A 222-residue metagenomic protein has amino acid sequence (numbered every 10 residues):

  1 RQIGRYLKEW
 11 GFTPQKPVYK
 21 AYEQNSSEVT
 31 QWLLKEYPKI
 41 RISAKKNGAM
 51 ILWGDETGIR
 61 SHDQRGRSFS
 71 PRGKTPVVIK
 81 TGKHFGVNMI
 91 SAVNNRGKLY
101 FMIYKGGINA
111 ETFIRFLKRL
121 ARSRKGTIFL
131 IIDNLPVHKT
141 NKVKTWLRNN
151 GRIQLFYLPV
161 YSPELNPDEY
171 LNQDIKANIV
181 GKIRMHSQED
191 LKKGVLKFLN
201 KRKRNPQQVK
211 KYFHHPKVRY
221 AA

Functional and structural regions predicted by a protein language model:
R1-Q24, M50, T57-I59: Conserved short alpha-helical interface segments
Q2, N47-A49, E169-A222: C-terminal anion-handling pockets and recognition modules
I3, D55-T57, S91, L117 (+3 more regions): Generic structural signal for small/hydrophobic residues in well-ordered secondary structure, especially within
V18, T75-T81, N149-P167, I183-R184: RNase H-like polynucleotidyl transferase catalytic core
S26, D133-N134, F156-I179, E189-L191: RNase H-like two-metal-ion nuclease catalytic core shared by retroviral integrases and related mobile-element nucleases
Q31-K118, P216-Y220: Extended, low-complexity cationic-aromatic segments
G126-K139, N166: Acidic/histidine-rich, metal-coordinating catalytic segments
T140-N150: Short, aromatic/basic amphipathic alpha-helical patches
